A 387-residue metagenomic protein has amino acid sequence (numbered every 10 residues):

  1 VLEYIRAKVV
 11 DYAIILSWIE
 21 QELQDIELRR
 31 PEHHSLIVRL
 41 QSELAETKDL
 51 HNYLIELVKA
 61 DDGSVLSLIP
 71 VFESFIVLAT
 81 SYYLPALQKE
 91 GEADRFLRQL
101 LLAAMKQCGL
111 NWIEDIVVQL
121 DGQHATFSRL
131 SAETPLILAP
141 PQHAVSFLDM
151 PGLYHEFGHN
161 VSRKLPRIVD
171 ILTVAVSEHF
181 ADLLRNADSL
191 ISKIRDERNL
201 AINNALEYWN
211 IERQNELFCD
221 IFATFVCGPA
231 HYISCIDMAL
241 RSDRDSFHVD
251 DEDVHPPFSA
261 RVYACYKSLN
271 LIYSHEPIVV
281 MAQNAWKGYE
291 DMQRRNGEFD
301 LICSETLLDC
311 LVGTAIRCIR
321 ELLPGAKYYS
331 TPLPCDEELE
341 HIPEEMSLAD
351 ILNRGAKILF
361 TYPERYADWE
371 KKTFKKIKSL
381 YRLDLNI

Functional and structural regions predicted by a protein language model:
V1-E90, A103-L110, I116, G122 (+2 more regions): Non-catalytic terminal regions of proteins
E90, I168, L172, P229 (+1 more regions): Short, flexible/disordered secondary-structure transition segments
A93-L101: Acidic, serine/threonine- and proline-rich low-complexity regulatory tracts
I113-P135, S162, I168-V174, D182-R185: Active-site-adjacent "gating/activation" loops or surface patches in catalytic cores
I137-L153, E207-N210: Short pre-active-site segment immediately N-terminal to the catalytic Zn-binding motif
F147, R163-N204: Post-HEXXH active-site segment of zinc metalloproteases
G152, E156-K164: Catalytic glutamate of the conserved HExxH
S189-Y263: Metalloprotease/metallohydrolase-associated module, dominated by Zn2+-dependent proteases
